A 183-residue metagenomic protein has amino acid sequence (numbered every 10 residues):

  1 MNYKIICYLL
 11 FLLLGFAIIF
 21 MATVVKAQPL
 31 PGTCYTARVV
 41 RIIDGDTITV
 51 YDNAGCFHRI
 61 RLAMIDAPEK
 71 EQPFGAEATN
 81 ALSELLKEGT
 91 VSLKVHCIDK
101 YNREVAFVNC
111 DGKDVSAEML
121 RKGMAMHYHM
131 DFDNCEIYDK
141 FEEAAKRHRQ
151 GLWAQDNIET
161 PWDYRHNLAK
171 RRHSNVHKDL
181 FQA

Functional and structural regions predicted by a protein language model:
N2-A183: Small beta-barrel nucleic-acid-binding modules, primarily SNase/OB-fold domains and secondarily Tudor-like barrels
